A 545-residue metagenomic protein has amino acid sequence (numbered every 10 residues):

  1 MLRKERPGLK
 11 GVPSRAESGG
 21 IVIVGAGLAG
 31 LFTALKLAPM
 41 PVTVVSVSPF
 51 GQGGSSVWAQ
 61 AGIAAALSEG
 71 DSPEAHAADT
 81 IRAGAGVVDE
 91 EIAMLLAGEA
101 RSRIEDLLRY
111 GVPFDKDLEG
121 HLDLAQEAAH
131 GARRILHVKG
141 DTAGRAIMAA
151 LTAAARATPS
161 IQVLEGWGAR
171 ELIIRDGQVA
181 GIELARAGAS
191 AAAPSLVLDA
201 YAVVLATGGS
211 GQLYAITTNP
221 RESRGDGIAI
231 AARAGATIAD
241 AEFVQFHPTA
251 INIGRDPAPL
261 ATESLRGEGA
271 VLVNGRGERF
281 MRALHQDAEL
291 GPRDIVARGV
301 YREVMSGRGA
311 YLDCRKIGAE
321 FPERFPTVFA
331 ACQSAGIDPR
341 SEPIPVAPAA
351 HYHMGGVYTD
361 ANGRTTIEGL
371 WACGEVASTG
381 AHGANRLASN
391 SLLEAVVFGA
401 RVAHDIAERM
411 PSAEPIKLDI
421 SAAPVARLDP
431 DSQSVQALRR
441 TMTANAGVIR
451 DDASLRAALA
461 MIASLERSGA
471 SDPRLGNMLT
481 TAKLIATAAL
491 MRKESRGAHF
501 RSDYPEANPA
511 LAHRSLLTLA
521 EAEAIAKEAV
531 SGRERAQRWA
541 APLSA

Functional and structural regions predicted by a protein language model:
L2-G20, P49-G51, A59-A65, D106 (+8 more regions): Glycine- and aromatic-enriched mobile tails/lids
A16-G19, A191-A202, T366-I367: Core beta-strand elements of the Rossmann-like FAD/NAD(P) dinucleotide-binding domain in flavoenzyme oxidoreductases
I21-V44: N-terminal Rossmann-like FAD-binding beta1-loop-alpha1 element of flavoenzymes
A38-Q60: Glycine-rich FAD pyrophosphate-binding loop
A64-L96: Glycine-rich active-site loop/strand segments that organize a redox cofactor
V88-R101, I135-A153, L164, T217-G225 (+3 more regions): Short beta-strand to alpha-helix junction loop
R109-P194, A206, A215, A250-N252 (+1 more regions): Conserved redox-cofactor binding core of oxidoreductases
I230, A236-I344, V396, D405-P411: An anion/pyrophosphate-binding glycine-rich loop and adjacent beta-alpha core in soluble alpha-beta enzymes
